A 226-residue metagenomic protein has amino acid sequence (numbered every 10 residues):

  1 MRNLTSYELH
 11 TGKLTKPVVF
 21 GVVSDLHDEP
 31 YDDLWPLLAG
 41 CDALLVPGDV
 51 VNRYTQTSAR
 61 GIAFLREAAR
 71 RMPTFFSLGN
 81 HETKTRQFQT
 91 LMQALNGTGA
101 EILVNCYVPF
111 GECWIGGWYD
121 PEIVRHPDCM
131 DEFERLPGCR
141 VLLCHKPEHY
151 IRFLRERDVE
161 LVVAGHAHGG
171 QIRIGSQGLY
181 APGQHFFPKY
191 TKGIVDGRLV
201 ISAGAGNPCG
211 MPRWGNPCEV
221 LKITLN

Functional and structural regions predicted by a protein language model:
M1-L14: N-terminal membrane-anchoring alpha-helices
P17-H27, E112-P121, V141-H145, R198-G204: Active-site-proximal beta-strand elements of phosphoester/diester hydrolases
V19-D28, V50-A59, E82-Q89, S176-F186 (+1 more regions): Acidic/histidine-rich helix-loop elements that form or flank divalent-metal/phosphate-binding sites at the catalytic
V22-S24, L44-D49, T74-N80, L103-N105 (+3 more regions): Active-site neighborhood of phospho(di)ester-bond hydrolases with catalytic His/Asp-centered motifs
D25-P30, T57-S58, T83, Y107 (+3 more regions): Short beta->alpha connector loops
D28-F110: Core catalytic region of metal-dependent phosphoesterases/phosphodiesterases, especially metallo-beta-lactamase-like
Q93, G97-G99, C106, G111-F153 (+2 more regions): Binuclear metal-dependent hydrolase catalytic cores centered on His/Asp/Glu-rich metal-binding motifs
P147-T224: Conserved beta-sheet core of the metallophosphoesterase superfamily
